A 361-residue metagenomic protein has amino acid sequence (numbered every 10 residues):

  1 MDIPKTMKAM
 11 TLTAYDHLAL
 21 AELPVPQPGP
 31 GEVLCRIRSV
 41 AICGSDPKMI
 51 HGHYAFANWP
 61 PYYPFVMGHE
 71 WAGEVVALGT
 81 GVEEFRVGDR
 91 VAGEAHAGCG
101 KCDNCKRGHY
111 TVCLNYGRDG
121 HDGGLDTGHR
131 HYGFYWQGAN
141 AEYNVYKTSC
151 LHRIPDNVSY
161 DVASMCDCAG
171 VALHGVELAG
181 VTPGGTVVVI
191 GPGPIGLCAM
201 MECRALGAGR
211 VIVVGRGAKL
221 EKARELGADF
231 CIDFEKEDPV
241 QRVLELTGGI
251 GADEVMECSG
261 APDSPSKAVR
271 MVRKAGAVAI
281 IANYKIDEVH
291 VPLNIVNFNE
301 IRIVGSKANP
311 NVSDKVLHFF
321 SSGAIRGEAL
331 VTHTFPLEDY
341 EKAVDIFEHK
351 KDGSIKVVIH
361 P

Functional and structural regions predicted by a protein language model:
M1-W71, E142-Y146, H360-P361: Short N-terminal strand-loop motif that marks the start of NAD(P)H/FAD-dependent oxidoreductase cofactor-binding domains
D2-M7, S266-R270, P310-P361: C-terminal hydrophobic helical "lid"/dimerization subdomain of Rossmann-like NAD(P)H-dependent oxidoreductases
P24-V40, A55-K106, T111, P155-N157: Glycine-rich beta-strand-centered segment in the early N-terminal region that forms part of a ligand/cofactor-binding
C99-I190: NAD(P)H dinucleotide-binding glycine-rich loop of Rossmann-like/cofactor-binding domains, especially the beta1-alpha1
V171, I195, K219: Hydrophobic/small residue at the entry helix of a nucleotide-binding pocket
T186-P192, R204-K267: Adenosine-nucleotide cofactor-binding segment
A208, E225, D229, A261-A324 (+1 more regions): Glycine-rich phosphate-binding loop and adjacent beta-alpha segment of Rossmann(oid) nucleotide-cofactor-binding
